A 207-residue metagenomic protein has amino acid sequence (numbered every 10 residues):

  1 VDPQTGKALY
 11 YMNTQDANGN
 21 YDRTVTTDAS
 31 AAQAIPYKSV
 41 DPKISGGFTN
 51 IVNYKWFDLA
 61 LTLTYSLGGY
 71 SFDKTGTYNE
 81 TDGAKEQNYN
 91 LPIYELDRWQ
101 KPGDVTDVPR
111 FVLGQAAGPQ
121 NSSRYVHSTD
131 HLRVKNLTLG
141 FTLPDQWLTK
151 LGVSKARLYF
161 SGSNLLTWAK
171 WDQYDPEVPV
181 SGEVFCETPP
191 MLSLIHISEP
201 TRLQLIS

Functional and structural regions predicted by a protein language model:
V1-D41, D58-S128, E183: Surface-exposed, extracytoplasmic segments of Gram-negative outer-membrane nutrient-acquisition systems
K38-N53, T64, S123-T142: Outer-membrane beta-barrel transmembrane strands
S39-S45, F57, T188-M191, S198: Outer-membrane beta-barrel signature, preferentially recognizing the C-terminal barrel domain of Gram-negative
K43-S45, N53-W56, V153-K155, S161: Short, well-ordered loop/turn elements at secondary-structure boundaries
V52, L61-Y65, L158-N164: Transmembrane beta-barrel strands of outer-membrane/channel proteins
W56-A60, Q146-W147: Repeated loop/turn-to-beta-strand initiation elements of outer-membrane beta-barrel proteins
R98-S198, R202: Membrane-interface anchoring segments and C-terminal beta-barrel signals
L205: Cationic, low-complexity basic patches in intrinsically disordered or flexible, solvent-exposed regions
